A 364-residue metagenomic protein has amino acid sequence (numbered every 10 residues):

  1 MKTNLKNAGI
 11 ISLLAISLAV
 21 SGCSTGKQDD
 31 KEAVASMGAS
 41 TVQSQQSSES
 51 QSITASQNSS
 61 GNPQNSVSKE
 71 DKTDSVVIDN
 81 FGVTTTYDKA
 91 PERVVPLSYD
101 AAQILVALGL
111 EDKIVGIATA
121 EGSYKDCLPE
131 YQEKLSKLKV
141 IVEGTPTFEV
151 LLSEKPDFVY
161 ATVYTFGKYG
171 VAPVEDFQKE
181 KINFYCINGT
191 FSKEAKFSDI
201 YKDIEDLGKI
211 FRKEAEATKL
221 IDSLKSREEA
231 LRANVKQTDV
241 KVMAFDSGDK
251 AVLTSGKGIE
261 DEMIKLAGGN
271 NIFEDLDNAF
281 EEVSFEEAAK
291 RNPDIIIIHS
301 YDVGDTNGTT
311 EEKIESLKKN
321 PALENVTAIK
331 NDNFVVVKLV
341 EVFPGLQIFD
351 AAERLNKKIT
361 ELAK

Functional and structural regions predicted by a protein language model:
K2-I10, L14, C23-Q103, K209-A244 (+1 more regions): Bacterial Sec-exported substrate-binding components of ABC uptake systems
D79-G82, L138-E149, D277-F285: Short helix-initiation/N-cap motifs at beta->coil->alpha
V95-E154, F158, V163-Y164: A short, structured surface patch at a secondary-structure boundary
E121-K125, L253-E281: Alpha-helical, coiled-coil/dimerization segments enriched in small aliphatic residues
S123-K125, V163-A172, I182-D206, M243-D261: Extracytoplasmic ligand-binding site segments that recognize negatively charged/polar headgroups
V163-F166, G189, L276, H299-V303: Short secondary-structure boundary segments
A195-R212, E216-T218, I297-K364: Structured C-terminal subdomain patch of bacterial secreted/periplasmic proteins
